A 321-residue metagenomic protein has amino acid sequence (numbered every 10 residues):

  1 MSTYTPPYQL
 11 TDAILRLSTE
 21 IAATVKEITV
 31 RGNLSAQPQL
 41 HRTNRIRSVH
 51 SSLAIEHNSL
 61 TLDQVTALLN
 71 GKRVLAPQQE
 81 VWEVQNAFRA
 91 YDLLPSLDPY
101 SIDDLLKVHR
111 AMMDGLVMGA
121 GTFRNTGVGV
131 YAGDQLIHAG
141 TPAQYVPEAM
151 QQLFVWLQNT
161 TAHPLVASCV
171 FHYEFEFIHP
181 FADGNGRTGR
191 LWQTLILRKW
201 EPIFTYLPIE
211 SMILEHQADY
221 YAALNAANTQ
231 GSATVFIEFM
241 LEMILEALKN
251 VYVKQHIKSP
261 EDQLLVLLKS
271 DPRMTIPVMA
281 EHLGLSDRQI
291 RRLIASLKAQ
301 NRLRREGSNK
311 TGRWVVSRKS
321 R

Functional and structural regions predicted by a protein language model:
M1-R321: FIC/Doc superfamily catalytic core
